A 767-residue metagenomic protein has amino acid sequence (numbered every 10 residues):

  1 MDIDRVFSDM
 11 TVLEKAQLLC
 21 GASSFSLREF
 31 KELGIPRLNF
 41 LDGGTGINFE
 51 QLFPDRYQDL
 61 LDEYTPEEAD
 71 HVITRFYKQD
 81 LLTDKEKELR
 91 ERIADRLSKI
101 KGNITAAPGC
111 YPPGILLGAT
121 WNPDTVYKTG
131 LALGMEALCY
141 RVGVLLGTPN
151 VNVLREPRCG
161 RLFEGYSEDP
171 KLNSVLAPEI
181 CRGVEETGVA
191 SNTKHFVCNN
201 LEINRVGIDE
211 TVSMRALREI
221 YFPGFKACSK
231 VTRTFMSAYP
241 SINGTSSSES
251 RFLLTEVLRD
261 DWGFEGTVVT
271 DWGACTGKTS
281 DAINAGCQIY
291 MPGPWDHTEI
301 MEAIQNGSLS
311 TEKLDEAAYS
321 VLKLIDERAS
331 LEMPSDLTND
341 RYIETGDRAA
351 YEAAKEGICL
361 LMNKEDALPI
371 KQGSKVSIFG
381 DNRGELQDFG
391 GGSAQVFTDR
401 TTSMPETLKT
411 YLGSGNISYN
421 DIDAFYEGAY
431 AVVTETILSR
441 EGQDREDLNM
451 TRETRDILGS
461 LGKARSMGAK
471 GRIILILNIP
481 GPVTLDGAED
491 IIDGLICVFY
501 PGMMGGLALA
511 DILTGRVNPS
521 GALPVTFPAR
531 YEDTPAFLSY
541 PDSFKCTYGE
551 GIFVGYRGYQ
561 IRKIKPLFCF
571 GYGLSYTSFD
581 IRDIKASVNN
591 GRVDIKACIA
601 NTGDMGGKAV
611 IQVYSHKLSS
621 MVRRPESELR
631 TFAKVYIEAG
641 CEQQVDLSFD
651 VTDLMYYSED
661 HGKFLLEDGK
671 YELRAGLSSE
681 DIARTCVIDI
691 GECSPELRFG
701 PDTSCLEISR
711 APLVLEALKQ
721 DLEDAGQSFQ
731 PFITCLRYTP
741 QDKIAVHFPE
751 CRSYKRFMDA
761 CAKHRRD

Functional and structural regions predicted by a protein language model:
M1-M655, K670-A675, S679: Glycoside hydrolase catalytic-domain context in secreted enzymes
F7, M135, D261, E489 (+9 more regions): Intrinsically disordered, low-complexity regions
S335-T345, I422-E427, T685-A711: Phosphate/pyrophosphate-recognition segments in soluble nucleotide-handling domains
F568, T685-I688, L718: Generic detector of short, aliphatic-rich beta-strand segments that form the cores of beta-sheets in diverse domain
V651-C693: Terminal connector regions
C693-R766: Compact, charge-rich alpha-helical regulatory domains located at protein termini
